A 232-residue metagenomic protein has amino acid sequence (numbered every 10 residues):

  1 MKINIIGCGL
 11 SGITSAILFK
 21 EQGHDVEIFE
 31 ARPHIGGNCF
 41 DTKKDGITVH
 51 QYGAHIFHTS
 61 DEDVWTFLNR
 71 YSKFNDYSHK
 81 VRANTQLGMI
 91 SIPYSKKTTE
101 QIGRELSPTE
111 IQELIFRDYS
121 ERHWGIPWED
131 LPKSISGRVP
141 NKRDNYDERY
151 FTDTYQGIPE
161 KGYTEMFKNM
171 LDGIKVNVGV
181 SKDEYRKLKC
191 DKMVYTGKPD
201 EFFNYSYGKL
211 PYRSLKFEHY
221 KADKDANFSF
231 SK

Functional and structural regions predicted by a protein language model:
N4-I6, K20-D45: Glycine-rich FAD pyrophosphate-binding loop
I6-C8, F29-A31, F57-S60, P159-K161 (+2 more regions): Short His-Asn-centered micro-motif
G12-I13: N-terminal Rossmann-fold NAD(P) dinucleotide-binding loop
D25, T48, K73, K175-N177: Conserved beta-strand segments of alpha/beta enzyme cores
G36-G37, I47-V49, G179-K232: Central helical "cap/lid" subdomain
D45-S107: Dinucleotide-binding Rossmann-like beta1-alpha1 core, especially the glycine-rich loop that anchors the ADP
A83-K192, T196, D200-Y205: Active-site/ligand-binding neighborhood in enzyme catalytic cores
